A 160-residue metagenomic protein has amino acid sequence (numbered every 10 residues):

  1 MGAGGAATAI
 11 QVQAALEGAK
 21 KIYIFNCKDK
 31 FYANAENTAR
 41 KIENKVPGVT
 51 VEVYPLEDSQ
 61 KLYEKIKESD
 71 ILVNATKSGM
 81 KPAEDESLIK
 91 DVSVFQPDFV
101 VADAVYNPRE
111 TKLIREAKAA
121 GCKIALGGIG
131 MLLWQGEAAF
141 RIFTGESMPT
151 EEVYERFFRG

Functional and structural regions predicted by a protein language model:
M1-A15, N26: Glycine-rich adenosine-cofactor-binding loop
G5, D29, Y106: Short, glycine/serine-rich, charged loops/turns that create anion-binding and catalytic segments at active sites
A15-K21, A119-I124: Conserved S-adenosyl-L-methionine
E17-P47: NAD(P)-binding Rossmann-fold cofactor-contacting core
Y32-E36, A83-E84, Q135-A138: Short, charged, surface-exposed secondary-structure boundary motifs
V49-A125: Rossmann-like adenosine-cofactor binding region
V100, A104-G160: Adenosine-phosphate binding glycine-rich loop
